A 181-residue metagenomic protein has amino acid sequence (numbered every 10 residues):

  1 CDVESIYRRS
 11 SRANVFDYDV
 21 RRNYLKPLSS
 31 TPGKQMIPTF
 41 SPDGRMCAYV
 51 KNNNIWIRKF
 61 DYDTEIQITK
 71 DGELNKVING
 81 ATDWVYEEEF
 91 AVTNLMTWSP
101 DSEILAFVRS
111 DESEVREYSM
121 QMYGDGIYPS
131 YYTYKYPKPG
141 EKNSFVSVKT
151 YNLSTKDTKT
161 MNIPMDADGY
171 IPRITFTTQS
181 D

Functional and structural regions predicted by a protein language model:
C1-D181: Beta-propeller folds
